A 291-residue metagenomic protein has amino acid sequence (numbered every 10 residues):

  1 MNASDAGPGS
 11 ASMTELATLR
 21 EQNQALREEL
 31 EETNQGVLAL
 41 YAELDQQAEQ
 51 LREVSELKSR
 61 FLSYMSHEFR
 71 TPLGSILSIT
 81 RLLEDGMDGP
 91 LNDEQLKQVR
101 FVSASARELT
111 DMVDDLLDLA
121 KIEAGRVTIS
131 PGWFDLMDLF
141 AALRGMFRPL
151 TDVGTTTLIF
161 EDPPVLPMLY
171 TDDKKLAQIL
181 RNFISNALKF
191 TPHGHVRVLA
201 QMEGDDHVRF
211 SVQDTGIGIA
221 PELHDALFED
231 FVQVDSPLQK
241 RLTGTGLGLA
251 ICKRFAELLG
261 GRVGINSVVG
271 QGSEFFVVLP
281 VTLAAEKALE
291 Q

Functional and structural regions predicted by a protein language model:
L44-D88: Primarily the dimerization/phosphotransfer
E94-L96, S130-D135, D152, T157-P167: Conserved catalytic submotifs in the C-terminal HATPase_c
A104-L109: Short alpha-helical segment of the dimerization/phosphotransfer core of two-component systems
L116, A120-P131: Helix-loop junction within the histidine kinase core
S130-G145, A177, R209: A conserved beta-strand-to-alpha-helix junction within the catalytic ATP-binding
I219-Q233: Short conserved segment of the HATPase_c
G260-G261: Conserved glycine-rich
